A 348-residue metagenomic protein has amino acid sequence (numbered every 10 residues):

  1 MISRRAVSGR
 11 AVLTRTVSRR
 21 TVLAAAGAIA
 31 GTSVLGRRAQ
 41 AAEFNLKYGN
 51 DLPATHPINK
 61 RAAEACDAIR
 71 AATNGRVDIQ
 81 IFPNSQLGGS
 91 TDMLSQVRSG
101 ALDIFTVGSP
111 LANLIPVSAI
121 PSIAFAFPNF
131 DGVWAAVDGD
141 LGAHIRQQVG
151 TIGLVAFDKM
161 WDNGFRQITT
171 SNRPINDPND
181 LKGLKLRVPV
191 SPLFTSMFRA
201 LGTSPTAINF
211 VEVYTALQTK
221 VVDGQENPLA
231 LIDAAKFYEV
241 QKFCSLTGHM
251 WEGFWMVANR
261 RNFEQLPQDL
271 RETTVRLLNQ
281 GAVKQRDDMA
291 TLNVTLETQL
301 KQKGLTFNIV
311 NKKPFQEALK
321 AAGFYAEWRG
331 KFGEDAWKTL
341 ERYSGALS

Functional and structural regions predicted by a protein language model:
M1-V17: N-terminal secretory signal peptides
I2, T21-G132, D140-L141, Q147-S348: N-terminal secretory/targeting leader peptides
